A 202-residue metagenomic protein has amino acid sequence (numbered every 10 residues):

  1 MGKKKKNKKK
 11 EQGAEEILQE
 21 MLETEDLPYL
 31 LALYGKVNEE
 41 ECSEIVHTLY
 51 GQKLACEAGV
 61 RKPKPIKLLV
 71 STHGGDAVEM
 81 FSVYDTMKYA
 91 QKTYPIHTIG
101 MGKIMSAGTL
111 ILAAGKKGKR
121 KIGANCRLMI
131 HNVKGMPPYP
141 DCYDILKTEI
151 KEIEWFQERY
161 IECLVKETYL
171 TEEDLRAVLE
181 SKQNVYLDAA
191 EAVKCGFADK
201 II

Functional and structural regions predicted by a protein language model:
M1-I202: Terminal-region recognition feature
